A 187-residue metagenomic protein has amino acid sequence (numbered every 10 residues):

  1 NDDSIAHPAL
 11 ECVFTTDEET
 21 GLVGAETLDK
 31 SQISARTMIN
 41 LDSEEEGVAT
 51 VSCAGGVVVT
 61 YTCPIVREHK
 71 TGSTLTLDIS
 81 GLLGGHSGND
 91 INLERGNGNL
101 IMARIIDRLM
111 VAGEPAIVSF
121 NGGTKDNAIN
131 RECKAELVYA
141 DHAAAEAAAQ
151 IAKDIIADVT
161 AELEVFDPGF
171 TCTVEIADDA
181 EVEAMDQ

Functional and structural regions predicted by a protein language model:
N1-E19, L75-I79, H86, I91-L109 (+1 more regions): Alpha-helical metal-binding/catalytic segments enriched in His/Glu/Asp
N1-K70, E94, V118: Acidic/histidine-rich catalytic neighborhood of metal-dependent amide-processing enzymes
G47, T124-N127, E183: Short, small-residue-enriched loops and turns at beta-alpha junctions that line or gate enzyme active sites
S52, E68-G72, I91-N121, D141-Q187: Acidic-enriched catalytic cores of C-N bond-cleaving enzymes acting on peptides and small amides
V59-T62, S73-G81: Short amphipathic
I65, G81-L83, D141: Beta-strand elements of well-folded, non-transmembrane domains
G88, N121-E132: A structural signal for small-residue-enriched, beta-sheet-centric alpha/beta enzyme cores and oligomeric scaffold folds
E132-Y139: Short cationic amphipathic helices and targeting signals
